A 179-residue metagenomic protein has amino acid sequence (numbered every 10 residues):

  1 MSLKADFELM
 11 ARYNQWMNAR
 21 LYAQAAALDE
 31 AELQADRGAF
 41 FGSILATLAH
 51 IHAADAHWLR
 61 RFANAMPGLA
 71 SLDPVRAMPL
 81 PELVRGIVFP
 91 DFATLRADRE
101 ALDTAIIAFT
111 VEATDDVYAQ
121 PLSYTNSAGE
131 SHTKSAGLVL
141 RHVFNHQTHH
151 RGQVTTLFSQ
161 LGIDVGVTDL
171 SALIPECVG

Functional and structural regions predicted by a protein language model:
S2-Y13, A31-H57, E82-D98, T125-H146 (+1 more regions): Alpha-helical scaffold segments that form or flank carboxylate-/histidine-based iron centers
M17-Q24, A54, L102, Q153: Amphipathic, well-ordered alpha-helical segments in soluble domains
A26-L33, A63: Short, flexible helix-adjacent loops and helix caps
H52-T110, D116-S127, G162-G179: Short, helix-capping/interhelical loops that line the mouth of catalytic, cofactor-, or ligand-binding pockets
H150-Q160: A hydrophobic membrane-anchoring alpha-helix module
